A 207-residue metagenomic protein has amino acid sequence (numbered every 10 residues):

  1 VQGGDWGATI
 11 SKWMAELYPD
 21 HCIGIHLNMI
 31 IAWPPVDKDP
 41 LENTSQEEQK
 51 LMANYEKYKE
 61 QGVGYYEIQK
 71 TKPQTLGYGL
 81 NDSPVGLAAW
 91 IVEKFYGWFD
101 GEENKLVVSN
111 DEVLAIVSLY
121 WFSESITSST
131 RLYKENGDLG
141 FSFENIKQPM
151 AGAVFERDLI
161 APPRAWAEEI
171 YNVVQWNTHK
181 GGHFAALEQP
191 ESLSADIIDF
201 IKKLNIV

Functional and structural regions predicted by a protein language model:
V1-G4, H21, Q61, L76 (+1 more regions): Generic detector of intrinsically disordered, low-complexity, polar/charged segments
V1-K50: Conserved hydrolase catalytic core segment
S11, N28, Y55, Q61-G62 (+1 more regions): Extended alpha-helical regions
L41-K72, S142-N145, E168: The feature captures the conserved acid-bearing segment of alpha/beta-hydrolase catalytic domains
Q69-V207: C-terminal subdomain of alpha/beta-hydrolase-fold enzymes, centered on the catalytic histidine and its supporting
